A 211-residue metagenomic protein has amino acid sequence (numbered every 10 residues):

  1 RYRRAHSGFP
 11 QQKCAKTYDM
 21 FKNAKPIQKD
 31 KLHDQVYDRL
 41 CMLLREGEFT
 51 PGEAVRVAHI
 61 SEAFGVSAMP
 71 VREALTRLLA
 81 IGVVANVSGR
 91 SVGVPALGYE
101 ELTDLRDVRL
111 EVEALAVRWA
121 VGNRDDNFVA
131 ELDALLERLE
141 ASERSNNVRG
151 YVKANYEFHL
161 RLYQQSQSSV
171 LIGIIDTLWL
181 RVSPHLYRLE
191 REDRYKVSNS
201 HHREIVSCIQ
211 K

Functional and structural regions predicted by a protein language model:
R1-G122: Short linear motifs at protein or domain termini
Y2-A5, P10-A15, F21-K22, Q28-K29 (+3 more regions): C-terminal all-alpha effector/ligand-binding and dimerization domain of prokaryotic HTH-type transcriptional repressors
K25-L32, A154, Q167, Q210: Residue-level signature of the cytosolic catalytic core of signaling kinases
K31-D34, M69, T103-L110, D126-D133 (+3 more regions): Alpha-helix N-cap/helix-start motif at coil-to-helix transitions, marked by capping-box chemistry
A80-A85, T177-L180, R194-K196: Mobile beta-alpha loop/short-helix "lid" or hinge segments that flank ligand
G122, D126-Y187, S200-S207: Conserved amphipathic alpha-helical segments that form helical-bundle/coiled-coil interaction surfaces
